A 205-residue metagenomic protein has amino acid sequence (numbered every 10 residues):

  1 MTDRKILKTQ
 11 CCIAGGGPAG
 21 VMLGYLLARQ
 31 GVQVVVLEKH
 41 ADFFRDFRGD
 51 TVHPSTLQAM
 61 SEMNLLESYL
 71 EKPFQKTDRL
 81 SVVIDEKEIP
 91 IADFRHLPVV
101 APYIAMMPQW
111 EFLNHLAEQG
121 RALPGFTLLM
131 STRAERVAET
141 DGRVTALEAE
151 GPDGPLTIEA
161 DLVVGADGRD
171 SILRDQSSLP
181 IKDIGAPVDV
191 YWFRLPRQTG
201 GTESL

Functional and structural regions predicted by a protein language model:
D3-A19: Beta1/beta-strand and adjacent pyrophosphate-binding region of the FAD-binding site in flavoprotein oxidoreductases
A14, A28-R48: Glycine-rich FAD pyrophosphate-binding loop
G15-G20, D161, D167-G168: Conserved phosphate-binding and hydrolysis motifs of nucleotide-dependent enzymes
H53-Q119: Active-site-adjacent segment of FAD-dependent monooxygenases/related oxidoreductases
M130-V144: A conserved short coil-to-beta-strand element within the FAD-binding core of flavoproteins
G142-V144, E148-L156, L162-L205: Conserved FAD-binding catalytic core of PHBH/FMO-like flavoproteins
